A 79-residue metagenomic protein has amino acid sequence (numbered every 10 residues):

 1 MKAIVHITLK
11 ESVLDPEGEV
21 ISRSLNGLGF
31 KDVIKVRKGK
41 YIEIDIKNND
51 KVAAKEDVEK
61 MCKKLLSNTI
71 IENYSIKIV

Functional and structural regions predicted by a protein language model:
M1-E11, K40-E43: Short glycine-/aliphatic-rich beta-strand segments at the starts of folded cytosolic domains
H6, V36, D45, K77-V79: Solvent-exposed beta-strand sheet faces enriched in polar/charged residues
L9, N48-D50: A generic structural motif
S12-L28: Short amphipathic alpha-helix segments
L14-P16, D50-E56: Short, conserved charged micro-motifs
L28-G29, T69: Short amphipathic alpha-helical segments enriched in hydrophobics
K31-R37: N-terminal glycine-rich anion-binding loops that anchor highly charged ligand groups
K55-V79: C-terminal structural segments of small proteins and small subunits
